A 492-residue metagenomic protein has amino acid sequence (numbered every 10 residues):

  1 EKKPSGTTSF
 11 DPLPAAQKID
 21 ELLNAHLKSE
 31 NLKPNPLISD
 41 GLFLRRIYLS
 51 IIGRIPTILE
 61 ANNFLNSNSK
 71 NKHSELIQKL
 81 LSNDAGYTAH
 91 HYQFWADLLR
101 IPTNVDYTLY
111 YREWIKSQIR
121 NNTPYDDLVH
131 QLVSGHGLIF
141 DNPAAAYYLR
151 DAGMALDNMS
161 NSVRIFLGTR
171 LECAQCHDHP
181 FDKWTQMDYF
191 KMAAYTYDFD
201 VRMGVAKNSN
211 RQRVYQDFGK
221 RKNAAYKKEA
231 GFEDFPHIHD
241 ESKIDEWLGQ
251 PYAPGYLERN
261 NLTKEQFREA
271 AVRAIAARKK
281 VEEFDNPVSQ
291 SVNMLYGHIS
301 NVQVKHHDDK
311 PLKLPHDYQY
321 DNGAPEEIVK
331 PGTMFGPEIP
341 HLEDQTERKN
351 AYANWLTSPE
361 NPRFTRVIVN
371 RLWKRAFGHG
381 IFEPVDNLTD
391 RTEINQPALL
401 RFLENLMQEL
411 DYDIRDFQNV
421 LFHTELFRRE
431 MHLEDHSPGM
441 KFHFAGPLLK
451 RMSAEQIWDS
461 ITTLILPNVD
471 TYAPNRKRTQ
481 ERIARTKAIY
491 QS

Functional and structural regions predicted by a protein language model:
E1-S5: Extended acidic/polar, glycine-enriched regions that form or flank non-catalytic beta-rich accessory modules
D11-R45, S50-I51, I55-G86, R100-Q491: Primarily short, surface-exposed interaction patches in extracytoplasmic proteins
A89-Q93: Conserved AdoMet
